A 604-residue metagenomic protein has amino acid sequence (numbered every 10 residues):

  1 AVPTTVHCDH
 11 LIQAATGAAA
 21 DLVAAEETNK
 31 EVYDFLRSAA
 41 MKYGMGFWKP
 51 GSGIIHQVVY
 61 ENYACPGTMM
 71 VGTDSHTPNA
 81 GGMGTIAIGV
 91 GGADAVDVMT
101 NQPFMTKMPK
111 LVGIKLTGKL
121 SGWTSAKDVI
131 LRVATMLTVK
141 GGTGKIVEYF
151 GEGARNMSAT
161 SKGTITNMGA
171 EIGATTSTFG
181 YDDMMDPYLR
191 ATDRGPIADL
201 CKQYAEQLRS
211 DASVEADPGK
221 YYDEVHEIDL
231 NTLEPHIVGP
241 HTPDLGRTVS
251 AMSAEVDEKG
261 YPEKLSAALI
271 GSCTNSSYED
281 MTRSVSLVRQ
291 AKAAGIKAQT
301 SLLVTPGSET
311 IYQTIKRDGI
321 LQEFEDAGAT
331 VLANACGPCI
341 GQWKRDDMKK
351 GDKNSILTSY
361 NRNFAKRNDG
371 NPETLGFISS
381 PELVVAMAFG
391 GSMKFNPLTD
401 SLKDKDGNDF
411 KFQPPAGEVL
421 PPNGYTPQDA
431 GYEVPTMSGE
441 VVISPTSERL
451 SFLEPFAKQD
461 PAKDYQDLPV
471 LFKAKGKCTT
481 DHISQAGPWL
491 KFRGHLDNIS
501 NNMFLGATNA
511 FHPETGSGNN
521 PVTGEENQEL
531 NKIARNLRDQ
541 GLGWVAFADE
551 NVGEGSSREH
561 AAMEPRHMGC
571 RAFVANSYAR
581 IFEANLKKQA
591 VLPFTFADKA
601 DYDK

Functional and structural regions predicted by a protein language model:
A1-P109, F492-A546, N551: Long, structured ligand/cofactor-binding scaffold of large enzymes
V2-L11, K115-T117, E148-F150, G180-Y181 (+2 more regions): Short internal beta-strands
Q13-T16, I54-Q57, T77-N79, L120-G122 (+12 more regions): Flexible loop/turn segments at secondary-structure boundaries
V23-E27, R37, M41, F47-K49 (+11 more regions): Accessory "access/gating" subregions that flank catalytic or transport cores
V32-A40, A93-T106, A126-K140, I165-T166 (+3 more regions): Structured alpha-helical segments in the cores of large, soluble enzyme domains
N62-A64, M83-M105, M136, T282-A291 (+3 more regions): A glycine- and small-aliphatic-rich helix-loop capping segment at beta-alpha/alpha-beta transitions that lines
G67-L200, A335, Q342-G431, K587-K588: Mobile "lid/hinge" segments at catalytic clefts and subdomain interfaces of large enzymes
G246, S286, G319-L321, D326-G328 (+1 more regions): Cytosolic catalytic domains that perform sulfur/thiol-centered chemistry
